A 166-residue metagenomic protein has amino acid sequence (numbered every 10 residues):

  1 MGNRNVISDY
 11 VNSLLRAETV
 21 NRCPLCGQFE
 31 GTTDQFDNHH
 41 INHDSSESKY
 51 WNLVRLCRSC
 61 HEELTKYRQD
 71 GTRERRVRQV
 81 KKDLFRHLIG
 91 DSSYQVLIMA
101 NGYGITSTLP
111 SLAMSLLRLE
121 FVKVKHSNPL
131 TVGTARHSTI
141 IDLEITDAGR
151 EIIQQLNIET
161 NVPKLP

Functional and structural regions predicted by a protein language model:
G2-N12, R16-A17, R22-L56, L64-R78: Histidine-centered nuclease catalytic patch
F29, S115-R118: Alpha-helical DNA-recognition elements
V54, A113-M114: Short, hydrophobic-biased segments on the C-terminal half of alpha helices that form "recognition helices"
H61: Acidic, metal-coordinating catalytic segment for phosphate/diphosphate chemistry, firing primarily on the Nudix
H87-S93: Short helix-coil-helix linker/hinge
Y94-T108: Short helix-coil junctions and helix-kink-helix linkers
L117-T134: A short, conserved structural fragment
A135-P166: Short, amphipathic alpha-helical interaction segments positioned at domain boundaries
